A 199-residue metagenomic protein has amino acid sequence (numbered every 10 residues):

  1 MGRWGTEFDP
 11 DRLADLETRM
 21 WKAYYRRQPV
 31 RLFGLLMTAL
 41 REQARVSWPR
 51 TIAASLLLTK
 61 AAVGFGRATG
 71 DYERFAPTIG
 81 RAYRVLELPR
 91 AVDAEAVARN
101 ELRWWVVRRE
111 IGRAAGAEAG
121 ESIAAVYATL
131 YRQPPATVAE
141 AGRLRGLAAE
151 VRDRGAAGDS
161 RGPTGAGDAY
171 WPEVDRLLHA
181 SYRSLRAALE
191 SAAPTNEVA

Functional and structural regions predicted by a protein language model:
M1-D11, D71-A199: Long, low-complexity, acidic Ser/Pro- and Gly-enriched intrinsically disordered regions in large eukaryotic
R12, R50-A54, E140: Residues that mark the junctions of alpha-helical repeat units in TPR/alpha-solenoid scaffolds
A14, T18, S55-K60, W105 (+1 more regions): "A position-specific structural signal for the A-helix of alpha-solenoid helical repeats
D15-P29: Alpha-helical segment of the N-proximal tetratricopeptide repeat
W21-Y25, V63-G70: Hydrophobic/aromatic side-chain positions at a characteristic register within alpha-helices of tetratricopeptide repeats
R31-L32, R74: Alpha-helical positions within canonical tetratricopeptide repeat
G34-G64: Short, charge-rich amphipathic alpha-helical segments embedded in non-transmembrane helical bundles/solenoids
